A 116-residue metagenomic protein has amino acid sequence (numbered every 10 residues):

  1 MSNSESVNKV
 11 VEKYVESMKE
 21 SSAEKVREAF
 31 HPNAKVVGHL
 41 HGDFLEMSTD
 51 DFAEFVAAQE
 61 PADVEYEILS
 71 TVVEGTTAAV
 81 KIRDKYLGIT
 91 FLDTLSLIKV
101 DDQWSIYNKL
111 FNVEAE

Functional and structural regions predicted by a protein language model:
M1-E20, E24, E28, P32 (+1 more regions): Short, low-complexity N-terminal intrinsically disordered segments enriched in polar/charged residues
S2-K9, K35-T90: Surface-exposed, charged secondary-structure patches
S17, A62-Y66, S70-E74, W104-I106 (+1 more regions): Low-complexity, flexible helical/coil segments
V26-R27, G38, N108: Hydrophobic residues in well-ordered beta-strands that form the structural core
F30, D84-Y86, L110: Short beta-strand segments enriched in hydrophobic/aromatic residues within well-folded beta-rich domains
A34-K35, A115: Short secondary-structure capping/turn micro-motifs that flank functional sites
T90-E116: Short beta-strand edge/turn micro-motifs at domain boundaries
